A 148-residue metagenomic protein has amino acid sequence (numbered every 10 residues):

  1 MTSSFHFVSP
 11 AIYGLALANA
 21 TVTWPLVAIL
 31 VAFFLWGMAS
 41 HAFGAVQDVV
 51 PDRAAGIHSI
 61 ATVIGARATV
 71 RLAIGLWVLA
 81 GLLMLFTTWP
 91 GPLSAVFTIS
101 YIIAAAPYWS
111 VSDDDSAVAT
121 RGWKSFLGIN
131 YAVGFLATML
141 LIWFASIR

Functional and structural regions predicted by a protein language model:
M1-R148: Multi-pass alpha-helical membrane architecture of UbiA-family and related isoprenoid/lipid prenyltransferases
